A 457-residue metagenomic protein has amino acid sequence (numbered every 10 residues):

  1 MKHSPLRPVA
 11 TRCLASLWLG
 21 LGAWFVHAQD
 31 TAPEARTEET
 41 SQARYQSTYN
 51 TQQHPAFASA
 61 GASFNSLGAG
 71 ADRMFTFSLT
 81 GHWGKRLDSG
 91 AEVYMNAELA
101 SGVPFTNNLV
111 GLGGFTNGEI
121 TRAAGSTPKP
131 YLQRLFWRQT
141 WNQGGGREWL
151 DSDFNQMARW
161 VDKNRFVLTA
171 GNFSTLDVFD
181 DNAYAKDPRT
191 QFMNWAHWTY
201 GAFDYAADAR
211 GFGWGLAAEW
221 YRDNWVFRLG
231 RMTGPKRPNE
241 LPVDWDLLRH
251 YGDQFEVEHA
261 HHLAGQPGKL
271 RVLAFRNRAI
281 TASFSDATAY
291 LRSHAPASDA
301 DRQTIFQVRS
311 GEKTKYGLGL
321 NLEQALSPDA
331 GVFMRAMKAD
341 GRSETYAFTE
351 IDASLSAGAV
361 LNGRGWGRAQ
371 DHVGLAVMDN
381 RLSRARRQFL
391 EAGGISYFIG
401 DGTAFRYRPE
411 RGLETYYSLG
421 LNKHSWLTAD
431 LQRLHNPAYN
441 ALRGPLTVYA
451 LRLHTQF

Functional and structural regions predicted by a protein language model:
D30-S41, P55-A56, G84-V93, N142-R165 (+6 more regions): Short loop/turn motifs that connect adjacent beta-strands in outer-membrane beta-barrel proteins
S41, F75-G81, Y131-L135, F166 (+8 more regions): Hydrophobic, lipid-facing positions within transmembrane beta-strands of outer-membrane proteins
A43, S47-T51, M95-L99, L168-N172 (+7 more regions): Transmembrane beta-barrel strands of outer-membrane/channel proteins
K85-L87, A97, Q139-W141, N172 (+7 more regions): Residue-level signature of outer-membrane beta-barrel architecture
V110-T127, Y131, G146-G252, E256 (+1 more regions): Surface-exposed coil loops of outer-membrane beta-barrel proteins
Q133-G146, L375, P445-F457: Outer-membrane beta-barrel "beta-signal"
W195-L322, S327-V332, A336-S343, E350 (+1 more regions): Signature for the C-terminal beta-barrel architecture of outer-membrane proteins
E256-E258, L273-E312, F333, D340 (+1 more regions): Outer membrane beta-barrel transmembrane domains
